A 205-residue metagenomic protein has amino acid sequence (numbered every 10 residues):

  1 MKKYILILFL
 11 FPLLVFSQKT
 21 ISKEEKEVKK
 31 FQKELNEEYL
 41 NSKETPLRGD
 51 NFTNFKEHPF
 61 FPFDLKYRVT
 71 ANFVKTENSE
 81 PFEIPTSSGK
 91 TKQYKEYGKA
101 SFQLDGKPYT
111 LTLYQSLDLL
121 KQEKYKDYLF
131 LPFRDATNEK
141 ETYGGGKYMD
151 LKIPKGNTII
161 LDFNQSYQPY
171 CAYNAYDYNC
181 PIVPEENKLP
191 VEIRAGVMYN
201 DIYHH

Functional and structural regions predicted by a protein language model:
M1-K23: Bacterial Sec-dependent N-terminal signal peptides
K19-E80: Start-of-domain marker
I21-E25, Y167-H205: Extended, aromatic/histidine-rich regions of cofactor-dependent oxidoreductases associated with respiratory
Y67, S79-T86, G98, E186 (+1 more regions): Terminal leader/tail segments of proteins
F73, L113-L117, D135-T137, F163-Y167 (+1 more regions): A mature extracytoplasmic/lumenal domain signature
E80-G144: Mid-length scaffold segments of soluble, non-membrane domains
D118-K126, L151-I159, D201: Short, surface-exposed linear segments at secondary-structure transitions and domain or protein termini
P132-Q168: Acidic, glycine-rich flexible loop segments
